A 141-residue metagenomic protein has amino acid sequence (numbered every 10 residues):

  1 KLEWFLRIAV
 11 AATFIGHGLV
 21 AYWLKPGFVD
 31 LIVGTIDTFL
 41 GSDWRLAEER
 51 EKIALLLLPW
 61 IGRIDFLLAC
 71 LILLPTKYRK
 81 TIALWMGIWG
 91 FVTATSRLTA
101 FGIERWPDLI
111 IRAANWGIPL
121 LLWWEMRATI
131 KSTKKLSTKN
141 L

Functional and structural regions predicted by a protein language model:
K1-G27, W44-L67, L71-L141: Extended, low-polarity transmembrane helix blocks
I32-R50: Perimembrane loop-to-helix junctions flanking transmembrane segments
